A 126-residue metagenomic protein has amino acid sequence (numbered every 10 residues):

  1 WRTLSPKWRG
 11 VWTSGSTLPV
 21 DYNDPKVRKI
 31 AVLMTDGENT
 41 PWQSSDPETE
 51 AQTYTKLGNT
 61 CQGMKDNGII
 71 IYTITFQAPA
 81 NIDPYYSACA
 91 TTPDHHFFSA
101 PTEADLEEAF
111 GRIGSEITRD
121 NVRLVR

Functional and structural regions predicted by a protein language model:
W1-R126: P/S/T/G-enriched low-complexity
